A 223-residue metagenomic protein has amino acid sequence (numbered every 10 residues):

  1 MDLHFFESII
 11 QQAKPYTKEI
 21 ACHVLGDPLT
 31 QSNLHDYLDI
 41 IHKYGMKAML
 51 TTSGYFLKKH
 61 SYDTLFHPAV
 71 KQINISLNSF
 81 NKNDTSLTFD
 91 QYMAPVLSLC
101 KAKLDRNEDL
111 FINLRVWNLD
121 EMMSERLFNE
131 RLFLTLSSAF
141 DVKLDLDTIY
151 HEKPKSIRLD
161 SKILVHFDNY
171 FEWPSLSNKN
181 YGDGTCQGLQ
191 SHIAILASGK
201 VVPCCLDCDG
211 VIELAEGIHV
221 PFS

Functional and structural regions predicted by a protein language model:
M1-H151: Conserved glycine-rich "GG(E/T)P / GGGxP" loop and the immediately following alpha-helix in the radical SAM core
G45-T52, W173-D183: Short charge-dense sequence patches
D105-F111, D141-Y181, L206-S223: C-terminal accessory region of radical SAM enzymes
C186-L189: Short, small/polar residue-rich loop motifs at catalytic or cofactor-binding pockets
H192: Short hydrophobic/aromatic beta-strand element in the GNAT-like acyltransferase core that lines or flanks the acyl-donor
I195-L196: Short, acidic, Ser/Thr-enriched surface-loop or helix-capping motifs
